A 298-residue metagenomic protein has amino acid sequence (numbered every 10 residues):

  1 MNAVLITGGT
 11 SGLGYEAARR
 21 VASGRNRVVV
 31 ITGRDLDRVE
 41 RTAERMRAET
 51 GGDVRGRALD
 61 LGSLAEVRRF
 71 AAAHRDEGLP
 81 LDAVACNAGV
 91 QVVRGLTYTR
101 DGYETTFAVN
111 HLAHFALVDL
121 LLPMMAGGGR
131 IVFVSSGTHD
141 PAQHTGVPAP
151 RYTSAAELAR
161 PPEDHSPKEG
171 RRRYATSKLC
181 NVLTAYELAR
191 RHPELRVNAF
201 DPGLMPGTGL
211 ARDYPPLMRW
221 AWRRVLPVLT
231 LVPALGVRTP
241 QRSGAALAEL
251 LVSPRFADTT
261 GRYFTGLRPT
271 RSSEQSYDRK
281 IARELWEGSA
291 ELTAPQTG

Functional and structural regions predicted by a protein language model:
M1-G209, P295-Q296: Rossmann-fold NAD(P)H-dependent dehydrogenase/reductase core
V4, R19, R255-G298: C-terminal helix-and-tail extensions that cap enzymatic domains
T42, C180, T184, S243-A246 (+2 more regions): Alpha-helical packing segments of well-folded alpha/beta enzyme cores
A85-V90, A221-W222, R262-T265: Active-site-adjacent bridging/hinge elements
P162-R171, L204-R242: Alpha-helical membrane-targeting segments
S177, L226-P269, R279: C-terminal helical subdomain
R191, A199-D201, M205, L210-A211 (+2 more regions): C-terminal/domain-terminus segments
